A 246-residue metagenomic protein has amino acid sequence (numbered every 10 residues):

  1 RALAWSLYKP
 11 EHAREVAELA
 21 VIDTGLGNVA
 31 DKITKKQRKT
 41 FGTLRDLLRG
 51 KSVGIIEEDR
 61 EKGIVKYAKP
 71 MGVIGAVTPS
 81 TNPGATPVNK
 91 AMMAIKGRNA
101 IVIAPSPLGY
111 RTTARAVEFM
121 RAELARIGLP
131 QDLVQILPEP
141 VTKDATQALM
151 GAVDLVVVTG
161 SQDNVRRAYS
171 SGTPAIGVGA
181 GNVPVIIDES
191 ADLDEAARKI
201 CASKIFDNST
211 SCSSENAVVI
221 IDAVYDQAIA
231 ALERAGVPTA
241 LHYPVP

Functional and structural regions predicted by a protein language model:
R1-I64: N-terminal Rossmann-like NAD(P)+-binding subdomain of aldehyde/semialdehyde dehydrogenases
L3-L7, P107-R111, V218: Short histidine/acidic/glycine/proline-rich micro-motifs that form metal- and phosphate-coordinating active-site loops
L3-S6, A20, A116, M120-L124 (+3 more regions): Hydrophobic alpha-helical packing residues
Y8, G25, A125, E233 (+1 more regions): Hydrophobic/aromatic-lined pockets within catalytic cores
V16, V141, N216-A217: Short, conserved alpha-helical segments within structured domains
D23-L26, P140-K143, A223: Short, internal active-site loops enriched in acidic
S52-E195: Rossmann-like NAD(P) dinucleotide-binding subdomain of oxidoreductase/dehydrogenase enzymes
K96, Q162-P246: ALDH superfamily catalytic-core signature
